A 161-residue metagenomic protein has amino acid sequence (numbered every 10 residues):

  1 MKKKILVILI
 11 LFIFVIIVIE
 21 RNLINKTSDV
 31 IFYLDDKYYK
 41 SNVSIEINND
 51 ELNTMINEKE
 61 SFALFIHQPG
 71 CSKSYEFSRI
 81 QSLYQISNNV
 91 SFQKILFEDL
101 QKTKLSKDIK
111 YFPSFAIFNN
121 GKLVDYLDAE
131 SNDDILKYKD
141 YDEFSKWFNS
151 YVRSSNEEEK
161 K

Functional and structural regions predicted by a protein language model:
M1-Y39: N-terminal targeting signals for export/organelle localization
Y38-V43, N49-S87: Local sequence-structure signature of Cys/Sec-based thiol-disulfide redox active-site neighborhoods
E46, F65-P69, N89-T103: Thiol-based oxidoreductase modules, predominantly thioredoxin-like and allied folds used for disulfide exchange
N53-M55, K104-K107: Short amphipathic alpha-helix with an adjacent loop that forms part of the alpha/beta core around
K73-Y75, K102-L105, D125-L127: Extracytoplasmic/secreted cell-surface and envelope-processing proteins
D99, Y111, K122: Active-site-adjacent structural elements in enzyme catalytic domains
S106-N119: Structural micro-motif
I117-K161: Non-catalytic, surface beta->alpha helical segment in thiol-disulfide oxidoreductase systems
